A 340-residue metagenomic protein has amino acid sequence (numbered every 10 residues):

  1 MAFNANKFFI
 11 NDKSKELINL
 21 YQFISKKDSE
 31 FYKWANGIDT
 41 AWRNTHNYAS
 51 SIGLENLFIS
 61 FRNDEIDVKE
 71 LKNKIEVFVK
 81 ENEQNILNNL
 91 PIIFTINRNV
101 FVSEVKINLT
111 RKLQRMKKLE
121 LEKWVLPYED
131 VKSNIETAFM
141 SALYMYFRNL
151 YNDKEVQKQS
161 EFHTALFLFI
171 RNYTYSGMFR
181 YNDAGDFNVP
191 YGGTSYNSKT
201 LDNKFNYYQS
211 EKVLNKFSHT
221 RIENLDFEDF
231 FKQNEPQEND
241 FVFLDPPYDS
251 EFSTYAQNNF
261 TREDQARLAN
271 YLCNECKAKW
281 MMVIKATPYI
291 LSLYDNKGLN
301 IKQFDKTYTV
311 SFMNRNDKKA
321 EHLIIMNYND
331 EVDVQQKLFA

Functional and structural regions predicted by a protein language model:
M1-K15, Y21, L168-Y175, Y181 (+4 more regions): Conserved proline-anchored active-site loop of SAM-dependent methyltransferases that bridges a beta-strand
M1-N4, Q233, I290-N296: Short loop/helix-cap segments at secondary-structure boundaries that form the rim of catalytic
N4-F217, L338-F339: Class I S-adenosyl-L-methionine-dependent methyltransferase module
N4-N6, F23-K26, D183, E238 (+3 more regions): Short, glycine/charged-enriched secondary-structure capping and boundary segments
S14-E16, K26, Y173-S176, F227-F230 (+4 more regions): Short, solvent-exposed loop/turn segments at secondary-structure junctions
L201-N274, K279: Conserved mid-sequence domains
D249-F252, A256-A340: Long, positively charged, glycine-interspersed low-complexity recognition regions
